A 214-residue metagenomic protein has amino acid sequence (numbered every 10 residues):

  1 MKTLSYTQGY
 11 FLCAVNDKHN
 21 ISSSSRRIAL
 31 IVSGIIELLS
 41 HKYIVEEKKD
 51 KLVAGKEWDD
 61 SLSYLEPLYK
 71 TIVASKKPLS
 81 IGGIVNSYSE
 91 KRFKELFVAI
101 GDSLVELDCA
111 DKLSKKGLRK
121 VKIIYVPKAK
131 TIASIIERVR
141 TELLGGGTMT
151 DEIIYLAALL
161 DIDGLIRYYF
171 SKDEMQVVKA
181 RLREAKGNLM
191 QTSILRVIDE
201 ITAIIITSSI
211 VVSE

Functional and structural regions predicted by a protein language model:
M1-K91, V197, I201-E214: Short, amphipathic alpha-helical interface elements at domain boundaries that mediate macromolecular binding
M1-Y6, G117-K130: An acidic intrinsically disordered interaction segment
G34-I35, L39-S40, G101, V105-D108: Alpha-helix C-terminal capping/helix-coil junction sites
K49-K51, S114-L118: Short, Lys/Arg-rich nucleic-acid/phosphate-binding segment
E57-Y88, L96, K122-L156, I166: Short, amphipathic alpha-helical interaction segments positioned at domain boundaries
S87-I100, V105-L107: Long amphipathic alpha-helical segments with strong coiled-coil/leucine-zipper propensity
Y125-E214: Glycine-rich, aromatic-bearing surface loops/beta-hairpins
